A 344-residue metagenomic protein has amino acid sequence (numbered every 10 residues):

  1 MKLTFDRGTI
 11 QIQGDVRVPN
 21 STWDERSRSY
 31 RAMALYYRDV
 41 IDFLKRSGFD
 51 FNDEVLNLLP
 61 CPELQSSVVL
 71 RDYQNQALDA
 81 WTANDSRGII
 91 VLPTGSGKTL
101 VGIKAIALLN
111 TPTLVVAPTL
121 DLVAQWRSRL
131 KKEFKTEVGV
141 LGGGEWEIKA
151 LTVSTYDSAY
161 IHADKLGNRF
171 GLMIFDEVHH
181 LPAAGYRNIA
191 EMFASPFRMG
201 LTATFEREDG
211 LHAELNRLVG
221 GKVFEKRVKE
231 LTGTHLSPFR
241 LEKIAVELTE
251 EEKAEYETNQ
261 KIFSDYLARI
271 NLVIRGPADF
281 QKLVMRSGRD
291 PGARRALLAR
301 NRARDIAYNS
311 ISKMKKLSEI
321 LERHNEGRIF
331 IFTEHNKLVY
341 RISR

Functional and structural regions predicted by a protein language model:
M1-Q76: Accessory DNA-engaging acidic/polar modules
W81, V101-L109, W126, I189 (+2 more regions): Hydrophobic residues on the short alpha-helix immediately C-terminal to a glycine-rich phosphate/catalytic loop
N84-L109, L114: Walker A/P-loop
P112, K149-L151, F170-L172, A194-G200 (+1 more regions): Loop/turn-to-beta-strand initiation segments
V116, L120-E145: Conserved helix-turn-beta segment of the N-terminal RecA-like "Helicase ATP-binding" lobe in SF1/SF2 helicases
G142-L172, A183-E191: Conserved helix/coil segment N-terminal to the catalytic DExD/H
G171, H179-E242, T249-A254, T258 (+1 more regions): Post-DEXD/H (motif II) to motif III coupling segment of the RecA-like Helicase ATP-binding lobe
P277-R344: Conserved helicase/translocase motor-coupling segment
